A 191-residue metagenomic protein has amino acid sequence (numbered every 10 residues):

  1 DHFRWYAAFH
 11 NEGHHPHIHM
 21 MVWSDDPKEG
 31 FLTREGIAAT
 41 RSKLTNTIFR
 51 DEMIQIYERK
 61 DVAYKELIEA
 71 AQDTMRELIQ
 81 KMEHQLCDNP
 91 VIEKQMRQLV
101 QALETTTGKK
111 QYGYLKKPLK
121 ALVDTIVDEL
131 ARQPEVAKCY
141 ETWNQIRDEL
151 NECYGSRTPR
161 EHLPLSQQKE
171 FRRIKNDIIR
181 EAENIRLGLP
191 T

Functional and structural regions predicted by a protein language model:
D1-H15, W23-T191: Extended intrinsically disordered terminal tails
I18: IQ-motif-like calmodulin-binding regions
